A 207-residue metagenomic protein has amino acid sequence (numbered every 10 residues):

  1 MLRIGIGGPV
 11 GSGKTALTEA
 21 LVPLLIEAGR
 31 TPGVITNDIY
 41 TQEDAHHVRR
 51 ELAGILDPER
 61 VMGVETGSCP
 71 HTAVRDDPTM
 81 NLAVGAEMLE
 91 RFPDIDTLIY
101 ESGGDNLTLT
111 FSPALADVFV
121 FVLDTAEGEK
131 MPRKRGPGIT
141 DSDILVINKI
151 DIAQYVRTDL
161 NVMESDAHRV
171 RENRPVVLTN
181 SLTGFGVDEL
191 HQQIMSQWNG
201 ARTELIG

Functional and structural regions predicted by a protein language model:
M1-A116, G128-K130: Nucleotide-state-sensitive switch-loop elements of NTP-binding domains
G5, P9, I35-I39, D124-T125 (+2 more regions): G-domain G4 guanine-recognition motif of GTPases
I26-P32, L145, E172-P175: Short, surface-exposed connector motifs at secondary-structure boundaries
E43-D44, M131-R135, D159-D166: Short, glycine/polar-rich helix-capping loops at beta-to-alpha or helix-loop-helix junctions that flank or form
G63-E65, F121, L178: Structural signal for conserved beta-strand scaffold positions within catalytic alpha/beta enzyme cores
L107, K134, G186: Short acidic active-site motifs
T110-A126, R135-I147: Inter-motif core of Ras-like GTPase G domains
I152-G207: Canonical P-loop GTPase G-domain recognition
